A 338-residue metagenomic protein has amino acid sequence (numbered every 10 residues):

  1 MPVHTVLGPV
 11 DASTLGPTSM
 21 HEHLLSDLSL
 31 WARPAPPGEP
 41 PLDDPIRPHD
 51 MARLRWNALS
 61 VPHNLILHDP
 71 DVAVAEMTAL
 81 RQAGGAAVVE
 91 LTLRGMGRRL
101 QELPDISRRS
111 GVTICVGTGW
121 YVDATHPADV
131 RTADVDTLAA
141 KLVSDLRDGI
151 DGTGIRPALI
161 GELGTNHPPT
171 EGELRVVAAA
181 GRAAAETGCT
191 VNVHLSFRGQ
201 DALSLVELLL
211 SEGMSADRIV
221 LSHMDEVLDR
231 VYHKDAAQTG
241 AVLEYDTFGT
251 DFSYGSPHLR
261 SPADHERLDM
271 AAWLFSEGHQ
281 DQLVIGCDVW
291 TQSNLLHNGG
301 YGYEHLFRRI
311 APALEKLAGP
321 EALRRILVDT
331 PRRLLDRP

Functional and structural regions predicted by a protein language model:
P2-P9, S13, H305-P338: Mid-to-C-terminal alpha-helical segments outside catalytic/metal-binding sites
H21, V88, W120, A184 (+4 more regions): Divalent metal-coordination and catalytic microenvironments
L25, P34-T92, M96-V112, L138-I155: Alpha-helical scaffold segments that flank or form the walls of functional sites
S29-L30, L100, D201-E207, R230-A237 (+2 more regions): Histidine/acidic-residue-rich catalytic or RNA/ligand-binding cores of hydrolases and nuclease-related proteins
A86, D105-R109, T113-T190, V242 (+2 more regions): Active-site gating/metal-coordination segments in enzymes
Q101-L103, D129, T170-R175, R198-G213 (+1 more regions): Distinct, well-ordered alpha-helical segments
G111, T187-T190, L210-D217, A237-E244: Glycine-enriched alpha-helix->loop->beta-strand junction motifs that scaffold or abut catalytic
N192, D246-F248, H279-G300: Short acidic/histidine-rich active-site segments
